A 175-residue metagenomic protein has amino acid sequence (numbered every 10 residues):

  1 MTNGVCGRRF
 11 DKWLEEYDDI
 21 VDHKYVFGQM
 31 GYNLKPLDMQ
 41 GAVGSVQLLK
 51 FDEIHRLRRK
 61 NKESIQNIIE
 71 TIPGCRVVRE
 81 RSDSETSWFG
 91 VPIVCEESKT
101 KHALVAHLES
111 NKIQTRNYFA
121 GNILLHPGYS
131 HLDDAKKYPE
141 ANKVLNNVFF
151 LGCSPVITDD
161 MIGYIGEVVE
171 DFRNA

Functional and structural regions predicted by a protein language model:
M1-A175: PLP-dependent aminotransferase class I/II
